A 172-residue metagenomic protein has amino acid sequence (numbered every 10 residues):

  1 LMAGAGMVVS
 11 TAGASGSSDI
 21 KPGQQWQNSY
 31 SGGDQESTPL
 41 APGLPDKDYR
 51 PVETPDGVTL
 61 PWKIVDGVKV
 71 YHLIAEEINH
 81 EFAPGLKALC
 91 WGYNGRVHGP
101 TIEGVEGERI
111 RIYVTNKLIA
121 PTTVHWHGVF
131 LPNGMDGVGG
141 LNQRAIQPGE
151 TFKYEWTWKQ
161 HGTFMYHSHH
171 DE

Functional and structural regions predicted by a protein language model:
L1-A3: N-terminal secretory signal peptides and thylakoid transit peptides that target proteins across membranes
G6-K63: C-terminal segment of N-terminal export signals and the immediately downstream linker at the start of the mature
P55-I78: Predominantly extracellular/luminal regions of secreted and cell-surface proteins, especially disulfide-bonded
V70-E172: Histidine- and aromatic-enriched segments that form or immediately flank copper-ligand environments
